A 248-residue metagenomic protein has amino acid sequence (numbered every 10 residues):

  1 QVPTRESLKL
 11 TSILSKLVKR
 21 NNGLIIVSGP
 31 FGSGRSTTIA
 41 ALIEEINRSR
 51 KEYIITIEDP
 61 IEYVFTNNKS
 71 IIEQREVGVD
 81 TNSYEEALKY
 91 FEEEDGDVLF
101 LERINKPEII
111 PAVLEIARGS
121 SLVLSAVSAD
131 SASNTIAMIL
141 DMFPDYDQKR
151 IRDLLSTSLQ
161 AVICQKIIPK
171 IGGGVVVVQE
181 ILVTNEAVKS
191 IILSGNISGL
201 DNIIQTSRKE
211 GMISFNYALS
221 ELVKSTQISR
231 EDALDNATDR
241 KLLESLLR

Functional and structural regions predicted by a protein language model:
Q1-R248: Short, flexible helix-loop junctions that flank or precede catalytic/ligand sites
